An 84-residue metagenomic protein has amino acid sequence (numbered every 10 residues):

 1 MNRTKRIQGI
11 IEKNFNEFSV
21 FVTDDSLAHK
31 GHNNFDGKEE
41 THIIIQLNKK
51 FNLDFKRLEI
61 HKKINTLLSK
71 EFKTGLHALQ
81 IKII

Functional and structural regions predicted by a protein language model:
M1-I84: N-terminal, polar/charged subdomain of small-to-medium soluble alpha/beta proteins
